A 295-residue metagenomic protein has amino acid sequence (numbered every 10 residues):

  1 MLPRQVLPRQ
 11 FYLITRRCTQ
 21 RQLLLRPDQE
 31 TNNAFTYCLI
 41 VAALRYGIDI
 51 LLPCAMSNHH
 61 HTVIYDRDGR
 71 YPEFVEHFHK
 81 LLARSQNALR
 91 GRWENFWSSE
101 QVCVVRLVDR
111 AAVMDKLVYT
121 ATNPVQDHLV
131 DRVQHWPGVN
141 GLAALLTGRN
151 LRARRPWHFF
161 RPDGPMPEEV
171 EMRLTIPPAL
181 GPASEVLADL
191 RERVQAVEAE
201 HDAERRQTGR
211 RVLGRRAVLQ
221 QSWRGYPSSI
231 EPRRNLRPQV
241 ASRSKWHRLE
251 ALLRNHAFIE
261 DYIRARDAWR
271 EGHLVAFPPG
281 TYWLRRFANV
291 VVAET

Functional and structural regions predicted by a protein language model:
M1-T295: Short catalytic/metal-binding and nucleic-acid-binding patches
